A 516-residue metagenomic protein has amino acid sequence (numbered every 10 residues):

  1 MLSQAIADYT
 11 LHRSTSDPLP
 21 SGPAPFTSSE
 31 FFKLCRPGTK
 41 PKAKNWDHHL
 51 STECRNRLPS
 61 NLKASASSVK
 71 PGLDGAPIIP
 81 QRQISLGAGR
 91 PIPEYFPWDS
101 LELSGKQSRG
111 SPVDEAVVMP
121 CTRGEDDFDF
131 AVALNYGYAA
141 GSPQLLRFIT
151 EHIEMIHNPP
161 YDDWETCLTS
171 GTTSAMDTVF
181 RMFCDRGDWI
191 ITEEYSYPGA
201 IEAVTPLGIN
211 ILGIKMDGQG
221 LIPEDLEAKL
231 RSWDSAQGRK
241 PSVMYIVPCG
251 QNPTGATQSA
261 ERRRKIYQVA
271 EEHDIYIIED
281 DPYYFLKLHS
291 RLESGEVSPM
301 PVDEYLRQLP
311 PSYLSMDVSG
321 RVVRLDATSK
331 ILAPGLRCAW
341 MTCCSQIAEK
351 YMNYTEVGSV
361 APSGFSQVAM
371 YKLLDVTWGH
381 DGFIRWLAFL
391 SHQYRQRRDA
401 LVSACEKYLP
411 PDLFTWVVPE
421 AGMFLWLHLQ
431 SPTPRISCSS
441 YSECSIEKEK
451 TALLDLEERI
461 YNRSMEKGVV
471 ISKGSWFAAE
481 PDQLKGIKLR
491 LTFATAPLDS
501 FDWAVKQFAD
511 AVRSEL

Functional and structural regions predicted by a protein language model:
M1-G75, I79, A228-K240, S294-Y305 (+4 more regions): Eukaryotic N-terminal low-complexity, Ser/Thr- and Lys/Arg-rich leader segments that predominantly function as
A5-K33, P311-R395: Conserved core segment of the aminotransferase class I/II
S14-T15, P20, F26-S29, R109-D274 (+6 more regions): Conserved core of the PLP fold type I
P37-S170, E515: N-terminal small-domain helix-loop-helix segment of the aminotransferase-like
Q83, K450, R459-R490: Conserved PLP cofactor-binding pocket of PLP-dependent enzymes
L387-V402, L413-P432, C438-E447: Conserved glycine-rich beta-strand-loop-beta hairpin in the small C-terminal domain of fold type I
E466, A479-L516: PLP-dependent enzyme catalytic core of the Aspartate aminotransferase-like
